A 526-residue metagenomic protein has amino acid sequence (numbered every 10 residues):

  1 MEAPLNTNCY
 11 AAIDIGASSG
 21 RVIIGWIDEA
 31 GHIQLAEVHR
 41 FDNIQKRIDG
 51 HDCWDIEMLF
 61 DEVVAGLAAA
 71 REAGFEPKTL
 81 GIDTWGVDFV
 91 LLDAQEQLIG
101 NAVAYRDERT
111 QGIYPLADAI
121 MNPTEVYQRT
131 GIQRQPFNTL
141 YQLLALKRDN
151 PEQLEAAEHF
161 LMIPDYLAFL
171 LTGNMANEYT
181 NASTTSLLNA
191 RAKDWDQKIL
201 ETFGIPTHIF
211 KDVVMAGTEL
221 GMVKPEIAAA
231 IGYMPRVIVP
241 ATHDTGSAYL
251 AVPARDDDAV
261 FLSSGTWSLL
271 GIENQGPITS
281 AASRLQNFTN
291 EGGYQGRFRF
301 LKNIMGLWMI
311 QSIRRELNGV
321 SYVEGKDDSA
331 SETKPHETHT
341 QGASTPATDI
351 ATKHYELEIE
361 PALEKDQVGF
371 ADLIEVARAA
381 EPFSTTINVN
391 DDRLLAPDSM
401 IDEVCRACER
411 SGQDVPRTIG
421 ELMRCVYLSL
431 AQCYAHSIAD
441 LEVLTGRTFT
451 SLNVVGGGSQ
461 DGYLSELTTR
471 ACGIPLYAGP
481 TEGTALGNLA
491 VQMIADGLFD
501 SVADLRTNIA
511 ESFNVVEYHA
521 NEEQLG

Functional and structural regions predicted by a protein language model:
M1-G100, Q128, A156, A228-I238 (+2 more regions): N-terminal glycine/serine-rich phosphate-binding loop of ATP-dependent small-molecule kinases, especially carbohydrate
E2-L5, A11-A12, D118-T130, Y141-M162 (+7 more regions): Active-site core segments that coordinate phosphate-bearing ligands/cofactors across diverse enzyme families
I48, A68-Y105, Q133-T139, A168-N189 (+1 more regions): Short beta-strand-loop/turn "lid" adjacent to the catalytic site in phosphate-handling enzymes
E76-T84, H159, D212, L444-G456: Short glycine-rich phosphate-binding loop at a beta-alpha junction
D83-V87, A216-G217, S264-W267, S451-S459: Glycine-rich beta-strand-to-loop/alpha-helix junction loops that act as flexible
V90, G112-L116, A248-L250: Pocket-flanking alpha-helical
V103-I120: Short alpha-helix plus adjacent loop in nuclease-associated cores
